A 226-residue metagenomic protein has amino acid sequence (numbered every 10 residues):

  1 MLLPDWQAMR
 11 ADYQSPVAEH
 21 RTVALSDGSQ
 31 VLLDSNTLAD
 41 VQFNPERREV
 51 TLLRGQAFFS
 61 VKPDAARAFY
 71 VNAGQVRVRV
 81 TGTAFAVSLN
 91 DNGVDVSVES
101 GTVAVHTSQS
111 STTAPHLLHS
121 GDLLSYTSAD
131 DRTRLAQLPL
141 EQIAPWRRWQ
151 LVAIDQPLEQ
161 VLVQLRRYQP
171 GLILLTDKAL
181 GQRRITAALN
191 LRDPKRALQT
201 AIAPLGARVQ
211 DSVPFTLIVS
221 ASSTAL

Functional and structural regions predicted by a protein language model:
M1-A8: Single-pass transmembrane signal-anchor helices and their membrane-water interface zones
A8-R10, A66, P170: Short secondary-structure junction motifs
D12-V17, R21-S26, Q30-S35, A39-F43 (+6 more regions): Structural recognition of beta-strand segments within beta-rich domains
A39-D40, S111-T113, A225: Short, surface-exposed beta-strand-loop junctions and turns on beta-sheet-rich folds
N44-E46, D64, N90-N92, A129 (+3 more regions): Short strand-connecting beta-turns/loops that link adjacent beta-strands
Y70-V71, V78-R79, A86-Q164: Short, polar/charged, low-complexity connector loops/linkers at domain or secondary-structure junctions
D131-L226: N-terminal export/assembly leaders
